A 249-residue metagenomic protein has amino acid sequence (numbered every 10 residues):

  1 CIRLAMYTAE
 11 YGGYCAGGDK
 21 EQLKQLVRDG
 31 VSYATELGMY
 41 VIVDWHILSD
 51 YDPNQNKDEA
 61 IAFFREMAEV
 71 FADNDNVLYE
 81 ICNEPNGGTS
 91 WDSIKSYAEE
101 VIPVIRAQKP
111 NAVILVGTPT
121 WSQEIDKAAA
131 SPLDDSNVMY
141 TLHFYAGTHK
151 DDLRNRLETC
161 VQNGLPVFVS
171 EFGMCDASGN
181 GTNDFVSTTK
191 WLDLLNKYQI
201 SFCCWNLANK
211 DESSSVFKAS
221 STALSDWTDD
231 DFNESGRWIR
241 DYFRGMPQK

Functional and structural regions predicted by a protein language model:
C1-E36: Active-site-adjacent substrate/metal-binding segments within catalytic domains of carbohydrate-active enzymes
I2-M6, M39-H46, V77-I81: Short beta-strand segments at enzyme active-site cores
Y7, H46-L48, G173, A208: Residue-level "edge-of-site" marker
E10-G13, S49-Y51, G87-G88, D176-S178: Short, solvent-exposed loop/turn segments at secondary-structure junctions
C15-D19, D52, H143-Y145: Pocket-edge positions in alpha/beta enzyme catalytic cores
D19, L23, S49-D58: Catalytic nucleophile-loop/oxyanion-hole region of alpha/beta-hydrolase and closely related hydrolase-like folds
Y40, K57, I61-E69, D73-L78 (+3 more regions): Extracellular glycoside hydrolase catalytic/binding regions
